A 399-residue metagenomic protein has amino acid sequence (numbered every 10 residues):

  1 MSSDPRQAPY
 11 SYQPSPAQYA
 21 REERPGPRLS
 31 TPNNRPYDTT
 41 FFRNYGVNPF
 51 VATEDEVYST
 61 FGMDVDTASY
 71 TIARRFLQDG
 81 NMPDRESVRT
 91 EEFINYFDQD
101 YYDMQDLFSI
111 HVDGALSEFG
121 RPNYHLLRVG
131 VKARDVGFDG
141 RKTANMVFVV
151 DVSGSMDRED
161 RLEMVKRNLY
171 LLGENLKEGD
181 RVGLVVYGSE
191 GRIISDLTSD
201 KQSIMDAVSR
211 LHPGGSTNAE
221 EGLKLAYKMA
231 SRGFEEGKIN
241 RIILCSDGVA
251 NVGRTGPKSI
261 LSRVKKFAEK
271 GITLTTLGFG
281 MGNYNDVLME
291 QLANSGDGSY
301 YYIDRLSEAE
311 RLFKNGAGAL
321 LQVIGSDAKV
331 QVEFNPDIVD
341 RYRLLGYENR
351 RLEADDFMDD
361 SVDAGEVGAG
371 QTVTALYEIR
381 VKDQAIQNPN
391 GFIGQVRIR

Functional and structural regions predicted by a protein language model:
M1-S30: Sec-dependent signal peptide cleavage junction
R21-E22, G26-S87, Q105-G114, F119-L127 (+6 more regions): An acidic, Ser/Thr-enriched
I72, E92, R167-L171: Long, highly charged amphipathic alpha-helices
L77-G80, F97-D100, L211, G296 (+1 more regions): Alpha-helix boundary/capping residues
M82-Q99: Extracytoplasmic
I94, I204, Q331-V332: Juxtamembrane/interface motifs at transmembrane-helix termini
H111-A328, K382-P389: Exposed acidic/Ser/Thr-rich ligand/metal-binding surfaces
